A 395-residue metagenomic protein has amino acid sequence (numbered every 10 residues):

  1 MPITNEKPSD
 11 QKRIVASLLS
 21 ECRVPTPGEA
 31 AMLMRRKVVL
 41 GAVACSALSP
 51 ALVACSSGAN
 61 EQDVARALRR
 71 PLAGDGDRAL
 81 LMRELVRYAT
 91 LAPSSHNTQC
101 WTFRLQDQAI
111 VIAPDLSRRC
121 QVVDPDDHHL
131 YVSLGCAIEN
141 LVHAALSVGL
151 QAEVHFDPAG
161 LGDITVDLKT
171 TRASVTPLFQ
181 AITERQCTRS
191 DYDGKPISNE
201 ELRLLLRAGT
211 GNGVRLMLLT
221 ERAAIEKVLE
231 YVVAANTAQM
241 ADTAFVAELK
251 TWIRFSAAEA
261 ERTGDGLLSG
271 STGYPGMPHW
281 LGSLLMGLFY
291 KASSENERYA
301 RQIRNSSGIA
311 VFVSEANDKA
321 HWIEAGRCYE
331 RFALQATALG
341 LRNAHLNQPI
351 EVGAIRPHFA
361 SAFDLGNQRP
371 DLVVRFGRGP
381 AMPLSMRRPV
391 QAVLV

Functional and structural regions predicted by a protein language model:
M1-M34: N-terminal secretory signal peptides
L19-C22, L33-V395: Acidic, surface-exposed loops and disordered segments
